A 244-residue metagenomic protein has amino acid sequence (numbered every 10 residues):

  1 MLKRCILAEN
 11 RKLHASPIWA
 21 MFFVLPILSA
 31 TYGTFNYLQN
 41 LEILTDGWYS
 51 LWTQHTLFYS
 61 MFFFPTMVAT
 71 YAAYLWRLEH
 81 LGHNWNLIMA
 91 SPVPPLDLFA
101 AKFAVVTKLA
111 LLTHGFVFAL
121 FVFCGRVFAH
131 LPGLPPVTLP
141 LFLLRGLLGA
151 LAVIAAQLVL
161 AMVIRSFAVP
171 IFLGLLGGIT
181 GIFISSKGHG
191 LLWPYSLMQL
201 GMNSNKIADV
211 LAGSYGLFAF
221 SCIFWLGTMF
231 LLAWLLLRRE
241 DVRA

Functional and structural regions predicted by a protein language model:
M1-L7, W76-M89, L147-P170: Cytoplasmic juxtamembrane interface segments
M1-P26: Aromatic- and glycine-rich beta-strand/loop motifs that create alpha-glucan
P17-I18, G82, P94-L96, A100 (+3 more regions): Membrane-helix interface segments
M21-P26, I164-I182: Pore- or pathway-lining transmembrane helices of multi-pass membrane proteins that form conduits for solutes/ions
P26-V68, A100-I164, N205-D209, G213-F220: Secretory targeting signals
F35-W52, I171-A244: Terminal transmembrane helical anchor/hairpin motif
L75-T107: Helix-loop-helix units of permease transmembrane domains in multi-pass membrane transporters, especially ABC
